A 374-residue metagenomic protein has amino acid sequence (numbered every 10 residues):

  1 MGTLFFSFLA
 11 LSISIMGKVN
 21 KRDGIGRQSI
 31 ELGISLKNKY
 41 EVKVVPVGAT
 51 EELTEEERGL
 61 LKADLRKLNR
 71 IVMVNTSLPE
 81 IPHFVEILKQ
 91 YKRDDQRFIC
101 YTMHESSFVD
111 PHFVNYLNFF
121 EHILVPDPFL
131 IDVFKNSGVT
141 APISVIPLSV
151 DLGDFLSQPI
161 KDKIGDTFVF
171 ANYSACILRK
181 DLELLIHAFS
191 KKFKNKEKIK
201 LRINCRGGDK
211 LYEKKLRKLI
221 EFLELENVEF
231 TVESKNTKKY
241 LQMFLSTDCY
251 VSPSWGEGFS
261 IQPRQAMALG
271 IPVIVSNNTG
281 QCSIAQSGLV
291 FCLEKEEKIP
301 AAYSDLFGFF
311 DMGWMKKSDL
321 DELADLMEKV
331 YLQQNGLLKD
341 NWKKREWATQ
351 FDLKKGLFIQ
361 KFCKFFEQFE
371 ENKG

Functional and structural regions predicted by a protein language model:
L4-L78: N-terminal pre-catalytic "stem/leader" segment of glycosyltransferase-like enzymes
S14, K163-K180, I186-F189, L201-I203: Conserved donor-binding/catalytic core segment of Leloir-type glycosyltransferases
G48-K135, K239: Extended catalytic core of nucleotide-activated donor transferases of GT-like folds
P111-H112, S149-D166: Acidic anion/phosphate-binding donor-loop and adjacent secondary structure in glycosyltransferase catalytic cores
E213-K238, C249: Nucleotide-activated donor-binding/catalytic signature segment of Leloir-type glycosyltransferases, i.e., the conserved
W255: Aromatic "clamp/platform" in nucleotide-sugar-dependent glycosyltransferases that forms part of the donor/acceptor
P272-V275, L289-L293: Short hydrophobic beta-strand element within catalytic cores of glycosyltransferases and related nucleotide-activated
W314-D325, L332-F366: A charged, aromatic-enriched C-terminal amphipathic alpha-helix characteristic of glycosyltransferases across folds
